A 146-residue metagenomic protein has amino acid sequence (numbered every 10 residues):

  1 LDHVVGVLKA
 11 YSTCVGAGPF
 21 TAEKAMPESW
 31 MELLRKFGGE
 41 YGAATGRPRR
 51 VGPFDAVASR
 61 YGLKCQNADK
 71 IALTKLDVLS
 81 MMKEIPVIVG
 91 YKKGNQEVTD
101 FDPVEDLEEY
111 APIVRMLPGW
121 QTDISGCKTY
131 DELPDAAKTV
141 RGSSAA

Functional and structural regions predicted by a protein language model:
L1-A146: Non-transmembrane, aqueous-exposed alpha-helical and coiled segments at domain scale
